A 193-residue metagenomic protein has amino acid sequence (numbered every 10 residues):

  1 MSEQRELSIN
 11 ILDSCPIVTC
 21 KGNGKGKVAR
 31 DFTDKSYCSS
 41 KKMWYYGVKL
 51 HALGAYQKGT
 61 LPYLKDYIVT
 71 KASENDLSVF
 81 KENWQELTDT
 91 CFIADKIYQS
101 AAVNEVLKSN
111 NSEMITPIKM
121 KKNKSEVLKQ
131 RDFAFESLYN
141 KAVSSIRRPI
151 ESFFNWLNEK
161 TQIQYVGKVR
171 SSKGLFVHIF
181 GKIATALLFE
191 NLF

Functional and structural regions predicted by a protein language model:
M1-V106: Polybasic low-complexity intrinsically disordered regions
I17-T19, K122, N191: Short, acidic Gly/Pro/Ser/Thr-rich loop/turn segments
V18-G24, S125-V127, V177-H178: Short, solvent-exposed polar/charged micro-motifs at secondary-structure junctions
K25-F32, K160-L175: Compositionally biased, low-complexity linear motifs
Y56, L157-K160, L187-L192: Generic structural signal for hydrophobic core residues of well-folded globular domains
D76, I146, F176, F180: Hydrophobic (often cysteine-bearing) scaffold residues that line and stabilize catalytic clefts of nucleotide/cofactor
T90-I93, S100-T116, G167, S171-F193: Anion-binding and metal-coordination hotspots
K96-G167: Helix-centered, glycine/charged polyanion-binding patches within enzymatic domains that contact phosphate-containing
